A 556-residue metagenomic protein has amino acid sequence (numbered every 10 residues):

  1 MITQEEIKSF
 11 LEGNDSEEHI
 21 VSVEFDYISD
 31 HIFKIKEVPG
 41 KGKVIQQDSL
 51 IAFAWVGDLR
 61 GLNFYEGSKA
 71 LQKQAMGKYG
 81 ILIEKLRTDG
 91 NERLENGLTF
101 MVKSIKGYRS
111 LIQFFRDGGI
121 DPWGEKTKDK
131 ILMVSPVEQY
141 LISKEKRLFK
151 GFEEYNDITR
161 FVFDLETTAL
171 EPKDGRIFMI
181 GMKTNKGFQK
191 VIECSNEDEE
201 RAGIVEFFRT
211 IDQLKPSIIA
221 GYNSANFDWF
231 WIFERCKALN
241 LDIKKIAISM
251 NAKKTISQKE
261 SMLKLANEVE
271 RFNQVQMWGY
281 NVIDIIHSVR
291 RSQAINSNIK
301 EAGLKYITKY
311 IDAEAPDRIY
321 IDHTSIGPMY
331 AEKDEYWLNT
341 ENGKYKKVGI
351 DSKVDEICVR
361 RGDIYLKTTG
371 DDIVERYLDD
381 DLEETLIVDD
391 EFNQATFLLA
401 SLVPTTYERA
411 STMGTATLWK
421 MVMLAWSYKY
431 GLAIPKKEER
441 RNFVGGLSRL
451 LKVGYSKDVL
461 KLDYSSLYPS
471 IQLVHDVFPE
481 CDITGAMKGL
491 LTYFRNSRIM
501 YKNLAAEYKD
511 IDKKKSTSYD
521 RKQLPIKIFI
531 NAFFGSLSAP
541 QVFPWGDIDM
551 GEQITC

Functional and structural regions predicted by a protein language model:
M1-K215, L241, D380-A400, Y407-G445 (+5 more regions): DnaQ-like (DEDDh/DEDDy) 3′-5′ exonuclease domain used for proofreading and 3′-end trimming on nucleic acids
M1-K8, G327-H475, K513-C556: Common nucleic-acid-contacting/processivity interface regions adjacent to the catalytic cores of nucleic-acid enzymes
I158-R160, S217-A220, A225, G279-Y280 (+5 more regions): Beta-sheet entry/capping signal
I192-C194, D198, K215, I219 (+2 more regions): Active-site-proximal helix-loop-helix substrate-binding element of RNase H-like nuclease domains
F207-W231: Proline-aspartate-enriched helix->loop->beta-strand connector
D228-A238, S465-P479: Short active-site loop/helix that positions an aromatic residue
L491-I511, I526: Non-transmembrane amphipathic alpha-helical segments
